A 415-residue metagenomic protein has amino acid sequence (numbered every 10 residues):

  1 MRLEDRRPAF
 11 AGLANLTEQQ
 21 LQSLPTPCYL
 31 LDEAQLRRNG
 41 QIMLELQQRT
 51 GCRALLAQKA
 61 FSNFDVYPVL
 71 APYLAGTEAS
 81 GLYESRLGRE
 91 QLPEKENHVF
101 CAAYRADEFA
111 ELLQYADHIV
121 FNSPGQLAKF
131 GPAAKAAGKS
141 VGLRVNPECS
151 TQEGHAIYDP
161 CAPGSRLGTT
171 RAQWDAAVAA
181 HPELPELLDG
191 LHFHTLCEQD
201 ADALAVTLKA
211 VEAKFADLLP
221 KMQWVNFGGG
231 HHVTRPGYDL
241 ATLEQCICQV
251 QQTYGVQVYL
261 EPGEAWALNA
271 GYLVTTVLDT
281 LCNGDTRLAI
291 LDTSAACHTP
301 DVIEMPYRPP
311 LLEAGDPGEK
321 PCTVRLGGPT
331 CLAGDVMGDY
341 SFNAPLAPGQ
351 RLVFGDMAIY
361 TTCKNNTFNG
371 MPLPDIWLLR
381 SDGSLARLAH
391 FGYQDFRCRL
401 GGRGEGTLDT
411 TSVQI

Functional and structural regions predicted by a protein language model:
D5-Y104, E108, S294, F342-G355 (+2 more regions): N-terminal capping/small domains of soluble enzymes
E18-L24, G190-H194, G228: A short small-residue
R49-W224, C246-Q249: Active-site-proximal beta-alpha core segment in soluble small-molecule metabolic enzymes
S85, L127-A128, C149, Q199 (+5 more regions): Glycine-rich nucleotide phosphate-binding loop and flanking beta-alpha elements of Rossmann-like dinucleotide-binding
H194-L196, V225-T234, P262-A265: Glycine-rich beta-strand-to-loop/alpha-helix junction loops that act as flexible
A205-A210, D239-Q245, T275, S341: Charged helix-capping and loop-helix junction motifs
C246, Q257, P262-I415: Charged (often Lys/Glu-rich) extended helix/loop segments that serve as interaction or gating elements
